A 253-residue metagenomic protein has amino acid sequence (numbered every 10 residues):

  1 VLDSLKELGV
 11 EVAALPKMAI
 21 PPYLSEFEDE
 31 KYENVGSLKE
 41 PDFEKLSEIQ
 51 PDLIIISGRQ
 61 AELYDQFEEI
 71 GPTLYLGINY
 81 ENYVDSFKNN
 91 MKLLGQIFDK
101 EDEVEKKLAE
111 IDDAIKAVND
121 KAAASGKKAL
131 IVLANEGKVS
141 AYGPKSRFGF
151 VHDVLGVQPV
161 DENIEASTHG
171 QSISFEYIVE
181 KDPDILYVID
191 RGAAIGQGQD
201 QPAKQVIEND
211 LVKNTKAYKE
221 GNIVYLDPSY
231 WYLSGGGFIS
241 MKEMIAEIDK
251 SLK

Functional and structural regions predicted by a protein language model:
V1-D3, M18-P21, E40, L53 (+5 more regions): Solvent-exposed loop/turn segments at secondary-structure junctions within structured extracellular/periplasmic domains
V1-E48, R59: A short, structured surface patch at a secondary-structure boundary
V1-S4, D42, R59-L63, F87-N90 (+10 more regions): Stable alpha-helical elements in mature extracytoplasmic
A19-S25, Y142-Q171: Alpha-helical, coiled-coil/dimerization segments enriched in small aliphatic residues
V35-D42, E165-F175: Short helix-initiation/N-cap motifs at beta->coil->alpha
Q50-I56, P72, I178, D182-L186: Proline-aspartate-enriched helix->loop->beta-strand connector
Q66, I70-E136, N222, W231-K253: Extracytoplasmic substrate-binding proteins
D184-K253: Structured C-terminal subdomain patch of bacterial secreted/periplasmic proteins
